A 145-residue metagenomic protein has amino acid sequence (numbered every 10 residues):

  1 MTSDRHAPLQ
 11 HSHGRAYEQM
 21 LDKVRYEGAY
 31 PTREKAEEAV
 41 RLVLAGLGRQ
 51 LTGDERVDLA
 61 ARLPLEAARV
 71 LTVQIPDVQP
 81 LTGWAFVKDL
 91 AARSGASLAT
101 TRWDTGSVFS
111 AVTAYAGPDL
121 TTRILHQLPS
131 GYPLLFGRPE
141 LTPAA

Functional and structural regions predicted by a protein language model:
M1-K23, P31, E140-A145: Intrinsic N-terminal pre-sequences and regulatory tails
H13, P31-L42, G48-G53, A96-S107 (+2 more regions): Short, low-complexity cationic-aromatic patches
G14-P31, P80-A96: Short, flexible domain-boundary/linker segments around small modular repeats
R25, Y30-V78: Acidic (E/D-rich), amphipathic helical modules within compact regulatory domains
A61-E66, V108, Q127-G131: Short acidic/histidine-centered micro-motifs embedded in hydrophobic/aromatic stretches that mark compact functional
E66-D119: Short, solvent-exposed interaction modules
A111-A145: Preference for long, well-ordered alpha-helical segments
